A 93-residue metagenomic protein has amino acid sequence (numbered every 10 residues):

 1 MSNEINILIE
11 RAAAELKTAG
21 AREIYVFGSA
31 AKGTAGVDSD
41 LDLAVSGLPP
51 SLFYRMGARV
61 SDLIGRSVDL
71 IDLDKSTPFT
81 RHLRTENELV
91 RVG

Functional and structural regions predicted by a protein language model:
M1-E23, A31-V37, L48-G93: Catalytic core of pol beta-like nucleotidyltransferases
S39-L41: Change "...and in nucleic-acid phosphodiester-cleaving endonucleases..." to "...and in nucleic-acid processing enzymes
A44-S46: Short hydrophobic/aromatic beta-strand micro-patches that form the beta-sheet surface supporting nucleotide- or nucleic
